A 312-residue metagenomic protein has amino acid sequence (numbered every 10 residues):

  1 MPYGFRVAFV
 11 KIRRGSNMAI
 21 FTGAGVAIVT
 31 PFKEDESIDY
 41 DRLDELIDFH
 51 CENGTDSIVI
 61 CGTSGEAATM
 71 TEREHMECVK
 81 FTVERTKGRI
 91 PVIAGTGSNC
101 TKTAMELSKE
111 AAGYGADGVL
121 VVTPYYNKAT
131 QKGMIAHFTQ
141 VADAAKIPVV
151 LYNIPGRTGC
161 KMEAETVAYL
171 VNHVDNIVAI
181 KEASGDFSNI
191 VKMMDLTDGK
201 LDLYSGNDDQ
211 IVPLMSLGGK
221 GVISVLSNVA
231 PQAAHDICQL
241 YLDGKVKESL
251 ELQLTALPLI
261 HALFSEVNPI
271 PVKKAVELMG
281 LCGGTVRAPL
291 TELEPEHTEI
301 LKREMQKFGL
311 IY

Functional and structural regions predicted by a protein language model:
P2-N17: Short, Lys/Arg-enriched N-terminal segments with co-localized hydrophobic residues within the first ~10-30 amino acids
A19-V26, F32-G159, Y169: Active-site beta->alpha loop and helix N-cap motifs at the rims of alpha/beta catalytic domains
G23-P31, N53-T55, S216-L217, I223-Y312: C-terminal alpha-helical cap/extension of soluble enzyme domains
Y40, D44-I47, A164, T298 (+1 more regions): Short, amphipathic alpha-helical "lid/cap" segments that border enzyme active or binding sites
L43, H75, V79, A104 (+6 more regions): A general structural signal for well-ordered alpha-helical segments in protein cores
E77, F81-R85, E110, Y114 (+8 more regions): Alpha-helical structural signal in soluble globular domains
N153-I154, N176-I177, R287-A288: Glycine-rich phosphate-binding "P-loop"
R157-F264: Catalytic alpha/beta core domains of metabolic enzymes, predominantly
